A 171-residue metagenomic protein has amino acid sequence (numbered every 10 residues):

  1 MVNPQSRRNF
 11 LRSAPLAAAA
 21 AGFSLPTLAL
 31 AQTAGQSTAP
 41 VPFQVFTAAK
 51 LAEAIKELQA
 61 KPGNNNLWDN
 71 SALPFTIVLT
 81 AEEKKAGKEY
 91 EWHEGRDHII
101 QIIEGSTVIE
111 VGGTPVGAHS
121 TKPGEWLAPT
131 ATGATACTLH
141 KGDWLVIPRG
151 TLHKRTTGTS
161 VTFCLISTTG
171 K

Functional and structural regions predicted by a protein language model:
V2-A19: N-terminal secretory signal peptides and thylakoid transit peptides that target proteins across membranes
A20-G95: A short, N-terminal "cap"/entry segment at the start of jelly-roll beta-barrel domains of the cupin/DSBH fold
E94-I109, G113, P123-E125: Short, conserved beta-strand element in jelly-roll/cupin
D97-Q101, A136-C137, L145: His/acidic/aromatic-lined binding-pocket segments of jelly-roll/cupin-type domains and related regulatory beta-sandwich
P115-G117, T162: Short, surface-exposed beta-strand-loop junctions and turns on beta-sheet-rich folds
A118-H140: An anionic, turn-rich surface loop/hairpin at beta-sheet edges that serves as a generic interaction/coordination patch
T138-L152, T156-G158: Conserved metal-binding segment of the jelly-roll/cupin
T159-K171: A short hydrophobic beta-strand segment most commonly corresponding to one strand of the jelly-roll/cupin
